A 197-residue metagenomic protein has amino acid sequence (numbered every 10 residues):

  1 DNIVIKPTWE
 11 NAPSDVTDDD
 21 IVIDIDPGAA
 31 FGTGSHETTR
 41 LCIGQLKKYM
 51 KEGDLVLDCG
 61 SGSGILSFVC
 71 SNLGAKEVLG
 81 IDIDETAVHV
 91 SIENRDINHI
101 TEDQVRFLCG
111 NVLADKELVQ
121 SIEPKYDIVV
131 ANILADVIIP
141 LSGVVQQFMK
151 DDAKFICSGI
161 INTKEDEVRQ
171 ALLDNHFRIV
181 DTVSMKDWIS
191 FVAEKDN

Functional and structural regions predicted by a protein language model:
D1-G32: Non-catalytic substrate-recognition/targeting regions of SAM-dependent transferases
N2, W9, S35, Q45 (+3 more regions): Solvent-exposed, flexible loop/coil residues
V4, V22-D26, L41, D82 (+2 more regions): Conserved beta-strand segments that form the floor/walls of ligand-binding pockets within enzyme and binding domains
D24, G32, C59, I81 (+2 more regions): Active-site-adjacent beta-strand anchor residues
A29, T33-V112: Conserved SAM/SAH cofactor-binding pocket of Class I
I83-K195: S-adenosylmethionine
